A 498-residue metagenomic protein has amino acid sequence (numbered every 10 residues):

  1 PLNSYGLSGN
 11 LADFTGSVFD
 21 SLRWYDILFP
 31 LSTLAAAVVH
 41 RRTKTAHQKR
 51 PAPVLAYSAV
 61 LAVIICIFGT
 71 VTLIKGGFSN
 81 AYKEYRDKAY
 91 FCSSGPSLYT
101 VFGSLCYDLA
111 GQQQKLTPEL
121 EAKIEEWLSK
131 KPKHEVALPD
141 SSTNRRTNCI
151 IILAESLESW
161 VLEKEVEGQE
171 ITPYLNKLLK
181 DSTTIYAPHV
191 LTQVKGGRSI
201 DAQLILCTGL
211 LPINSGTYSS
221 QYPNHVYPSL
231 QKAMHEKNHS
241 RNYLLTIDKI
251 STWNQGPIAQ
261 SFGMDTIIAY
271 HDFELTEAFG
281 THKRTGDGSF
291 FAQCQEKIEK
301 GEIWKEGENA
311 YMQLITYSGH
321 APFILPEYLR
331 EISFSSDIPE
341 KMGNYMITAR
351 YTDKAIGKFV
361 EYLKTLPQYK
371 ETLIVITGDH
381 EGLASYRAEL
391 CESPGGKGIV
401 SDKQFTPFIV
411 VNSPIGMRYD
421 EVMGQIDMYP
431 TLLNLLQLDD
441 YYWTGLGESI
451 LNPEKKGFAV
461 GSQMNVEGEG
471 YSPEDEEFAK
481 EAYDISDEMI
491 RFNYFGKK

Functional and structural regions predicted by a protein language model:
P1-T147, K164-T172, N176-K180, Y186 (+2 more regions): N-terminal secretory/membrane-targeting segments
E125-K498: Solvent-exposed soluble domains appended to multi-pass membrane proteins
